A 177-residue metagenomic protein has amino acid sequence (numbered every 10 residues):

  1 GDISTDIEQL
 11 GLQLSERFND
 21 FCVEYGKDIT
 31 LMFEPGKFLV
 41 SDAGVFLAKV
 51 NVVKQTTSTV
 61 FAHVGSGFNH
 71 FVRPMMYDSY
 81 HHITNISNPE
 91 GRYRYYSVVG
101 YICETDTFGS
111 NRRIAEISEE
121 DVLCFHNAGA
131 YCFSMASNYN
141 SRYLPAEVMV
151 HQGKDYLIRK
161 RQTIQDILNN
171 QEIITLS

Functional and structural regions predicted by a protein language model:
G1-F33: Acidic, glycine-rich loop-and-beta core segments that form the ion-binding/anion-interacting portion of active sites
D28-S177: Charged (often Lys/Glu-rich) extended helix/loop segments that serve as interaction or gating elements
